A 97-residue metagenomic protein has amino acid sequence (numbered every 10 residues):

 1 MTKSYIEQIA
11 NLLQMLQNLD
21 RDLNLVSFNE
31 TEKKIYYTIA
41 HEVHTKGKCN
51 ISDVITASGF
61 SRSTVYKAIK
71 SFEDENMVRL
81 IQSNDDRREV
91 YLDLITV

Functional and structural regions predicted by a protein language model:
M1-I9: General nucleic-acid-binding
I9-T38: Short alpha-helical segments that sit at the start of domains
V26-T31, N50, S83-V97: Short, cationic-aromatic polyanion-contact patches
H41-K46: Short helix-capping/hinge SLiMs at alpha-helix to coil transitions
K48-G59, F72: A short alpha-helical element within helix-turn-helix/winged-helix DNA-binding domains across DNA-binding proteins
S61-T64: Short coil turns linking two alpha-helices in DNA-binding domains
A68: Residues in the recognition helix of alpha-helical DNA-binding motifs
E73-S83: A short, conserved structural fragment
